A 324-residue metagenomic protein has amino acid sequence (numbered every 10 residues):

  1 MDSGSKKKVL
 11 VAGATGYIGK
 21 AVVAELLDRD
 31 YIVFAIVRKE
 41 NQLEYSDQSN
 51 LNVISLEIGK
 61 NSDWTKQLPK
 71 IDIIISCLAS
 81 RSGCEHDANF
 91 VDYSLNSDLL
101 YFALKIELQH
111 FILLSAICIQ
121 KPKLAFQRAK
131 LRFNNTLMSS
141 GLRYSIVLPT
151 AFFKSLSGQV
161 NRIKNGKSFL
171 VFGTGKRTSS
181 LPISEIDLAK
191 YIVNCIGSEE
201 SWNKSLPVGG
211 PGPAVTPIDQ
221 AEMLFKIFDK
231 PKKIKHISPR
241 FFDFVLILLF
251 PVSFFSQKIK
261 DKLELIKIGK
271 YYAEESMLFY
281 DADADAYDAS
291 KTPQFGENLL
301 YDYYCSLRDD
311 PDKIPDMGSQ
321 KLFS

Functional and structural regions predicted by a protein language model:
D2, K6-R29: N-terminal Rossmann NAD(P)H-binding glycine-rich loop of SDR-like oxidoreductase domains
L10, N41-K105, C118-Q120: NAD(P)H-binding glycine-rich loop region in Rossmannoid oxidoreductase-like domains and their noncatalytic homologs
I18, I74, L188, I192 (+2 more regions): Non-catalytic, hydrophobic alpha-helical segments
S80-G166: Glycine-/Pro-rich loop/turn segments that contact NAD(P) or position catalytic residues in Rossmann-like domains
L95, G175-I196, K204, T216: Substrate-positioning beta->alpha
S155-R162, C195-L206, D229-K232: Glycine/proline-rich active-site loop of Rossmann-fold NAD(P)-dependent oxidoreductases
S179-I186, V208-K226, P239-I247: Substrate-binding strand-loop-helix patch in Rossmann-like NAD(P)-dependent oxidoreductase/epimerase domains
R240-S324: A hydrophobic C-terminal alpha-helical subdomain
